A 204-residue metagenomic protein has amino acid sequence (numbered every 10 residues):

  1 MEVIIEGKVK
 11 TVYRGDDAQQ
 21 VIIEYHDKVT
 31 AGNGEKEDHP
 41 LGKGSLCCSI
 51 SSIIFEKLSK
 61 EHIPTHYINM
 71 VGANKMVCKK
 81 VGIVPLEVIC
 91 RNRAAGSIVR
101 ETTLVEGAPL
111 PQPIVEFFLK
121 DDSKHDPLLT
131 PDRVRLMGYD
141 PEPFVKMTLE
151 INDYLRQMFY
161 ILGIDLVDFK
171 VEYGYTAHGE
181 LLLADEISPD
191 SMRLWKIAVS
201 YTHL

Functional and structural regions predicted by a protein language model:
M1-L119: Active-site loop/lid in soluble adenylation, ligation, and acyl-transfer enzymes
Q20, I83-P85, I161-L166, A177-L181: Coil-to-beta-strand transition motifs
E35-L46, D122-M147: Short histidine-centered catalytic/ligand-binding loop motif
H66-N74, Y160-Y175: A short glycine-rich, hydrophobically flanked beta-strand micro-motif that places a catalytic Asp/Glu for divalent metal
C90, L166-D185: Conserved metal-phosphate-binding beta-hairpin within the catalytic cores of diverse ATP-dependent phosphoryl-transfer
M137-V167: A long amphipathic alpha-helix within ATP-dependent nucleotide-binding catalytic cores
P189-L194: Glycine-rich phosphate/pyrophosphate-binding beta-alpha loops
T202-H203: Conserved small/polar residues in nucleotide/adenosyl-binding loops
